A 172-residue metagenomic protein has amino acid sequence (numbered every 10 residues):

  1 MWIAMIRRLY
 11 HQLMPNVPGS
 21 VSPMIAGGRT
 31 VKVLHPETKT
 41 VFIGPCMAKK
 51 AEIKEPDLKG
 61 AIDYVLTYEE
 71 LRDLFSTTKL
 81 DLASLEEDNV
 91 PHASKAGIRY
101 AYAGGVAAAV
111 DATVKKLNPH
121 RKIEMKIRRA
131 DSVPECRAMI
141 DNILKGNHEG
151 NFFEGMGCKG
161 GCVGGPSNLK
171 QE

Functional and structural regions predicted by a protein language model:
M1-E172: Iron-sulfur-associated redox domains of electron-transfer enzymes in respiratory and anaerobic energy metabolism
